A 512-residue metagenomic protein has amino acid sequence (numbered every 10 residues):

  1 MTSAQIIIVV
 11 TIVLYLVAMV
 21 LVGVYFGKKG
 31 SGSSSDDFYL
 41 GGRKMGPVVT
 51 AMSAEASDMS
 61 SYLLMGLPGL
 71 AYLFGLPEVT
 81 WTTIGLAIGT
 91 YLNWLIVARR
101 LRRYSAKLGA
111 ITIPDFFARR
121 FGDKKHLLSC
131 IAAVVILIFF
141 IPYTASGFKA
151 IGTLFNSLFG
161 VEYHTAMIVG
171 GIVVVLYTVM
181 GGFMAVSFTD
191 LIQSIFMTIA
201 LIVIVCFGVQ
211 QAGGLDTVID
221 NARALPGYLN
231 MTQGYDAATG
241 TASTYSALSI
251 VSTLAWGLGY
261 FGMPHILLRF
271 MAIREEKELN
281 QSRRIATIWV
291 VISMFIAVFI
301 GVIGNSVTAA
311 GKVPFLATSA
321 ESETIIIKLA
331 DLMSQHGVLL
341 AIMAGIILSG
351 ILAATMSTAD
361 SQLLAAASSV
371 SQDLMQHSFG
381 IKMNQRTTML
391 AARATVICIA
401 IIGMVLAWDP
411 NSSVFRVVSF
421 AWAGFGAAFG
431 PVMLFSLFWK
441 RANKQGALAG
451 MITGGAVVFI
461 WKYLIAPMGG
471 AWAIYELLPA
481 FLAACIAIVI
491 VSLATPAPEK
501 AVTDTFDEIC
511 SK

Functional and structural regions predicted by a protein language model:
M1-K512: Membrane-embedded helix-loop-helix hairpins and adjacent transmembrane boundary segments in multi-pass transporters
